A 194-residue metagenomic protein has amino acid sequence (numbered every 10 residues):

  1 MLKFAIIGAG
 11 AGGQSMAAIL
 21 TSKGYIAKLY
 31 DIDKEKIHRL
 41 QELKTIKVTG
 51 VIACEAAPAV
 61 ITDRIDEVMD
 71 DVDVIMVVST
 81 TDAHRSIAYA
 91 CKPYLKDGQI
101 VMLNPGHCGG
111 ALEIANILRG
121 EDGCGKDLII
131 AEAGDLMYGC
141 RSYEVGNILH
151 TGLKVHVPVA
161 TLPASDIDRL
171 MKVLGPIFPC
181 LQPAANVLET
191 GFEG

Functional and structural regions predicted by a protein language model:
M1-K47: NAD(P)+-binding Rossmann beta1-loop-alpha1 motif at the extreme N-terminus of oxidoreductases
L2-K3, L128, V155: Nucleotide donor/acceptor-binding cores
K44-P58, D122-D127: Short mixed-charge
I52-M102: Rossmann-like NAD(P)-binding element
D66-M69, L136-R141, G191-E193: A short acidic, often aromatic-flanked loop/helix-cap motif at beta-alpha or helix-coil junctions that lines enzyme
T81-E144: Rossmann-like NAD(P)(H) cofactor-binding subdomain of soluble oxidoreductases
E144, I148-G194: Internal alpha-helical scaffold of NAD(P)-dependent oxidoreductase catalytic cores
